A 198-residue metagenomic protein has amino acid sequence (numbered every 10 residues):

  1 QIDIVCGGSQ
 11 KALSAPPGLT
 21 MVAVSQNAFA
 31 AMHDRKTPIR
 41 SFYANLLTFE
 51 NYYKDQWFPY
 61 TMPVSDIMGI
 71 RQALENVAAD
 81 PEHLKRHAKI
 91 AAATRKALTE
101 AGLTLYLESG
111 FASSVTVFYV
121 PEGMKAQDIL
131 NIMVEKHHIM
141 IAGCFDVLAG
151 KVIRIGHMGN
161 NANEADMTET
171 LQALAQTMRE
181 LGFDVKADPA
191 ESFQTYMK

Functional and structural regions predicted by a protein language model:
Q1-Q10: Conserved active-site segment immediately N-terminal to the catalytic lysine that forms the internal aldimine
A12-K96, E100: Active-site C-terminal subdomain of aminotransferase-like
V24, F118-E122, G159: Short beta-strand-to-loop capping motifs
G102-Y106, I139-C144: A short linear hydrophobic-aromatic micro-motif
T104-K136: Conserved PLP-binding catalytic core of the aspartate aminotransferase-like
V134-I141, A175-M178: A common structural junction motif
V147, K151-K198: PLP-dependent enzyme catalytic core of the Aspartate aminotransferase-like
